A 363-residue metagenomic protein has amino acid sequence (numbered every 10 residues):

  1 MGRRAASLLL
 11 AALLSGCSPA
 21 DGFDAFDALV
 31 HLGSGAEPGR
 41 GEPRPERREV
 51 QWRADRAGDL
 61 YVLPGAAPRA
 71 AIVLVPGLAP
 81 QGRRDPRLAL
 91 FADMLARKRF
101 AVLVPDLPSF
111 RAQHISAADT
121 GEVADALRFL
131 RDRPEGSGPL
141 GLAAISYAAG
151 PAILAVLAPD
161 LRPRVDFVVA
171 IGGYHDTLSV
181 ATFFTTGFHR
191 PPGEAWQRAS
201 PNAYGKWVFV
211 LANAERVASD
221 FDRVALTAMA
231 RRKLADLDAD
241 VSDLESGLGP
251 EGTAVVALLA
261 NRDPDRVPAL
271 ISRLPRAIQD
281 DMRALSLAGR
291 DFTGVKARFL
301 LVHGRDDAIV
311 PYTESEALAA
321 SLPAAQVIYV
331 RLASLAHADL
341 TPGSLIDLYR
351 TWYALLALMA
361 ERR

Functional and structural regions predicted by a protein language model:
D21-A70: N-terminal cap/lid segment of alpha/beta-hydrolase-fold proteins
P68-R69, V75-H114: Short substrate-entry loop that stabilizes the transition state in hydrolases
H114-P134: Alpha/beta-hydrolase active-site loop
P134-S146: Alpha/beta-hydrolase fold nucleophile elbow
L154-P250: Alpha/beta-hydrolase-fold enzymes
T182, G247-L285, E316-A320, A324-R363: C-terminal catalytic histidine-bearing segment of alpha/beta-hydrolase fold enzymes
V295, L301-H303, D307: Short beta-strand/loop motif that positions the catalytic acidic residue of the alpha/beta-hydrolase fold
A308-E314: Conserved alpha/beta-hydrolase "acid-adjacent" motif
